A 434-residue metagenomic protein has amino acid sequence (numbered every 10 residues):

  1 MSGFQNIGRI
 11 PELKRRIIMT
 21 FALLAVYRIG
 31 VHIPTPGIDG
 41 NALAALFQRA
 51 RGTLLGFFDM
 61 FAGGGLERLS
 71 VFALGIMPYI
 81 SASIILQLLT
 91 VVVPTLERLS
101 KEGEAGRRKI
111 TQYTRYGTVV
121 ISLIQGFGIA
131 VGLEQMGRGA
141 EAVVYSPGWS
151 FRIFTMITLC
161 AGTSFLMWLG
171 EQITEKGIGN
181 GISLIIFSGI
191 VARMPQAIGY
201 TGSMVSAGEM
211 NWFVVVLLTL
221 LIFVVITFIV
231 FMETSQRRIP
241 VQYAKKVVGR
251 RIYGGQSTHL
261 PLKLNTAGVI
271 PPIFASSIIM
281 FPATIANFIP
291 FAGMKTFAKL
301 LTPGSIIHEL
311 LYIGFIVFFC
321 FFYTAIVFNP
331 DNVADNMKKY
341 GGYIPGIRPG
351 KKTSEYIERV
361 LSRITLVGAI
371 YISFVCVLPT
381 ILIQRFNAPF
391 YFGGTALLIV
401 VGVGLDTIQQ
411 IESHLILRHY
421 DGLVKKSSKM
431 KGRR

Functional and structural regions predicted by a protein language model:
M1-S100, A105-R434: N-terminal cationic and glycine-rich segments that engage phosphates or anionic surfaces
